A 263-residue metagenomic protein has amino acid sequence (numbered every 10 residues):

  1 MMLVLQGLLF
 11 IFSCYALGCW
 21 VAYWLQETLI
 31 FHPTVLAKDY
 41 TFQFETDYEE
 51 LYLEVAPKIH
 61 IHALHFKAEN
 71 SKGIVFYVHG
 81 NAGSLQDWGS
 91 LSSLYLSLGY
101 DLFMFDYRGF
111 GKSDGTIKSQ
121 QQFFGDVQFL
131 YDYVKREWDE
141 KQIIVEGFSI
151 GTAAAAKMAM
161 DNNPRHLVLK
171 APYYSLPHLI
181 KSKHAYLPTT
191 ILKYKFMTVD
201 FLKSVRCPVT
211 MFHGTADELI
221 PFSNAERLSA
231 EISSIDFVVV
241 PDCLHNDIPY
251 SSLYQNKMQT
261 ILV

Functional and structural regions predicted by a protein language model:
G7-E54: An N-terminal hydrophobic leader/cap segment in hydrolases
A56-Y133, A153: Membrane-embedded segments
L91, T198, C207, P221-A230: Short alpha-helix in the alpha/beta-hydrolase fold that links the catalytic acid
W138-S149: Alpha/beta-hydrolase fold nucleophile elbow
T152-C207, D247: Hydrolase active-site cap/lid region
V205, M211-D217: Short beta-strand/loop motif that positions the catalytic acidic residue of the alpha/beta-hydrolase fold
T215-I220, H245-N246: Acidic catalytic loop of the alpha/beta-hydrolase fold
C243-Q255: Catalytic histidine-centered segment of alpha/beta-hydrolase-like enzymes
